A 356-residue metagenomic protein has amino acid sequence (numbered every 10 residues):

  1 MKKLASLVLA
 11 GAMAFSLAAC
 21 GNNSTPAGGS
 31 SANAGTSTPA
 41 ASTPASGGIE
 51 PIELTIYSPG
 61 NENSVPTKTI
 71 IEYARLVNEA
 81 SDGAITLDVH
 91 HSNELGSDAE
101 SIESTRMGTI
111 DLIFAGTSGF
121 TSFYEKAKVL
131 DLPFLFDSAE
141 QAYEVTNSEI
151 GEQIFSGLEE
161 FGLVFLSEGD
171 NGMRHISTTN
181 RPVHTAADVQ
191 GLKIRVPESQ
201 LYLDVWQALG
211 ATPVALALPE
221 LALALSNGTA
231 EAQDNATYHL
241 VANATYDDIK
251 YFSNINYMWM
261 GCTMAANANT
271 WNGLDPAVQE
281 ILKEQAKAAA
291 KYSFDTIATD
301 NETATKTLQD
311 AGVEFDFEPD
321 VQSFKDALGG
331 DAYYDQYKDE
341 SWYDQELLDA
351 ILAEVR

Functional and structural regions predicted by a protein language model:
K2-N23: Sec-dependent N-terminal signal peptides of Gram-positive bacterial secreted proteins and lipoproteins
L7, A12, A34-T36, S42-T43 (+1 more regions): Short stretches within intrinsically disordered, low-complexity N-terminal or propeptide regions
A18-P39: Bacterial lipoprotein signal-peptidase II cleavage site
G21-G28, P44-E140, I150, L158-R356: N-terminal secretory/targeting leader peptides
F155: Conserved glycine-rich "GG(E/T)P / GGGxP" loop and the immediately following alpha-helix in the radical SAM core
